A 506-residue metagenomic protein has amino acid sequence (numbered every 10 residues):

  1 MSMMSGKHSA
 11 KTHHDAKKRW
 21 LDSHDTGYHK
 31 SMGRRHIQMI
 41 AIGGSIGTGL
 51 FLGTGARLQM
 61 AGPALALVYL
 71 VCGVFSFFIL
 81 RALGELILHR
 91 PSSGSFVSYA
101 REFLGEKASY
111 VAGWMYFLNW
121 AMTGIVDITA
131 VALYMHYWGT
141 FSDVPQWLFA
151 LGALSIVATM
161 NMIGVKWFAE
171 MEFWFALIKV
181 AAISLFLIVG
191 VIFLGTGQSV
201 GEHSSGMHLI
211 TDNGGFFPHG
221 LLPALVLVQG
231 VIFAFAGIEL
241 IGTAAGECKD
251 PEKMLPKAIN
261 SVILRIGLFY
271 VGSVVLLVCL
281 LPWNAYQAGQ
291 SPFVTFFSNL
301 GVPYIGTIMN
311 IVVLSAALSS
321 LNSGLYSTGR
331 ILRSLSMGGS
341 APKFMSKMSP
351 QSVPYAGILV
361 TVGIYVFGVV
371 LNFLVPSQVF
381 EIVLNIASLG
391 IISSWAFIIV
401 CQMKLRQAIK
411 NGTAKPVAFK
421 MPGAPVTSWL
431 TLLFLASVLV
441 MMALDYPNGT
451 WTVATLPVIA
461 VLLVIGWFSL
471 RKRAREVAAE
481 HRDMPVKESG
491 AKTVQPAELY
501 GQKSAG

Functional and structural regions predicted by a protein language model:
M1-G55, Q59-A64, S76-F77, R81 (+4 more regions): Membrane-interface "cap" regions at the ends of multi-pass membrane proteins
S23-H29, L65-A66, G139-P145, L177-T307: Helix-loop-helix junctions that connect adjacent transmembrane segments in multi-pass membrane transporters
Y28-H29, L52-F149, V262-R265, V271 (+1 more regions): Extracellular loop-to-transmembrane helix junctions
S92, M115-A130, F235-C248, Y270 (+3 more regions): Membrane-helix boundary/coupling elements in multi-pass transport proteins
S98-Y99, G105, Y137-F141, I210-G214 (+3 more regions): TM-loop-TM module centered on a large, flexible mid-protein loop between adjacent transmembrane helices in multi-pass
Q146-S204, I259-I263, L384-F397, T427 (+1 more regions): Membrane-interface loop-to-helix entry segments
F344-Y355, W395-Y446: C-terminal membrane-solvent junction of multi-pass transporters and transport-like membrane proteins
I382, I386-S394, M421-G506: A generic transmembrane alpha-helix motif of multi-pass inner-membrane proteins
